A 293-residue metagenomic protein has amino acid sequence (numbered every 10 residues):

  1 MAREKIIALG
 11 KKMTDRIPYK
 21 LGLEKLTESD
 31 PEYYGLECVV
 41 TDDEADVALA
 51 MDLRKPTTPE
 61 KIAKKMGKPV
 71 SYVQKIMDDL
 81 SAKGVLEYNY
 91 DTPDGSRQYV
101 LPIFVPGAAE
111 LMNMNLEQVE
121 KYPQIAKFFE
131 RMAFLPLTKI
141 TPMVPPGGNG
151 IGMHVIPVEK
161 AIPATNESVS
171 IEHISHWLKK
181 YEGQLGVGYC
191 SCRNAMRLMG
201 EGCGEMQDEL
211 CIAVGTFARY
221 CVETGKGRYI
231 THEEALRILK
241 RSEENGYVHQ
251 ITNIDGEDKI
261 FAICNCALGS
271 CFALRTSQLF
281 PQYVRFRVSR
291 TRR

Functional and structural regions predicted by a protein language model:
M1-Y33: Long, low-complexity, charged/polar intrinsically disordered regions in eukaryotic proteins
C38, K68, Y99-L101, T252-D258 (+1 more regions): Ferredoxin-like iron-sulfur electron-transfer modules
V39-A45: Short helix-coil-helix linker/hinge
R54-M66: Short acidic, hydrophobic short linear motifs in intrinsically disordered regions
M66-A82: Short amphipathic alpha-helical interaction segments
S81-T92: A short, conserved structural fragment
D94-L135: Short, amphipathic alpha-helical interaction segments positioned at domain boundaries
P123-I230, T252-G256: Long, Pro/Ser/Thr-rich low-complexity/intrinsically disordered regulatory tracts in eukaryotic proteins
